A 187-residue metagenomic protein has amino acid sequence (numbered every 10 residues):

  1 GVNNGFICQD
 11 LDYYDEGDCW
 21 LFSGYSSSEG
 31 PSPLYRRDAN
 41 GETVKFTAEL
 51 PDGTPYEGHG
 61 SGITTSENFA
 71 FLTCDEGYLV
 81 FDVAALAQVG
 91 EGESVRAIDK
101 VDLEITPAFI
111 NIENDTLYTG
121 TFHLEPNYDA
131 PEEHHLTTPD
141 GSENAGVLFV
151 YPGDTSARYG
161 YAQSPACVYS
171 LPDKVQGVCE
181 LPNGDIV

Functional and structural regions predicted by a protein language model:
G1-N3, T43-G53, V95-V101, A162-Y169: A short beta-strand motif characteristic of beta-propeller blades
V2-G30: Beta-strand-rich domains and repeat architectures in extracellular enzymes and scaffolds, especially beta-propellers
G5-D12, P55-G62, V101-I112, P172-C179: Repeated scaffold domains used in trafficking and secretory/extracellular systems, primarily beta-propellers
I7, P33, G41-N68: Blade-loop segments of beta-propeller domains
E16-D18, E67-N68, N114-T116, N183-D185: Short coil/turn segments that connect the beta-strands within blades of beta-propeller domains
F22-S28, G120-E143: Short, conserved, GDST-rich strand-edge loop motifs in beta-rich repeat architectures
S32-N40, L86, E133-T155: Beta-propeller blade signature
C167-V187: Loop/turn-rich, solvent-exposed surfaces of beta-rich toroidal or solenoidal domains
